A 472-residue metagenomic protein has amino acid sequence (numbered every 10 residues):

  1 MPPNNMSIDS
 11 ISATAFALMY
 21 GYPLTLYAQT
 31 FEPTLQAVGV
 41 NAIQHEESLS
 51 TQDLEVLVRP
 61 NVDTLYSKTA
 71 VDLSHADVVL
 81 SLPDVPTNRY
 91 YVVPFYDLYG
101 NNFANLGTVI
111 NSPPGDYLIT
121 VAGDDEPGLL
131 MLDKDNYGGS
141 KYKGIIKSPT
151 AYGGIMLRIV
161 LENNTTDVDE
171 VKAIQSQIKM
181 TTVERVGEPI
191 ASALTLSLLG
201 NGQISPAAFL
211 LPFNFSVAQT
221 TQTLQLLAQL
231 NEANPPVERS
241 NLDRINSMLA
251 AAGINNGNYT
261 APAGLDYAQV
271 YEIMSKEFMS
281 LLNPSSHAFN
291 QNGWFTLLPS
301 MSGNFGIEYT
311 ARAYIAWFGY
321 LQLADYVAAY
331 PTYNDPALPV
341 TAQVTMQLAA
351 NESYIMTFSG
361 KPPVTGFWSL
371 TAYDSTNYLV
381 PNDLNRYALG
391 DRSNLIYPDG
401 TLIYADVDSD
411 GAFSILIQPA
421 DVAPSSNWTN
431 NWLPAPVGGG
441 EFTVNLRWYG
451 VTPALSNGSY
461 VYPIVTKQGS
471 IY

Functional and structural regions predicted by a protein language model:
M1-Y472: A compositional/structural signature for long, glycine/proline-rich flexible linkers and loops on extracytoplasmic
